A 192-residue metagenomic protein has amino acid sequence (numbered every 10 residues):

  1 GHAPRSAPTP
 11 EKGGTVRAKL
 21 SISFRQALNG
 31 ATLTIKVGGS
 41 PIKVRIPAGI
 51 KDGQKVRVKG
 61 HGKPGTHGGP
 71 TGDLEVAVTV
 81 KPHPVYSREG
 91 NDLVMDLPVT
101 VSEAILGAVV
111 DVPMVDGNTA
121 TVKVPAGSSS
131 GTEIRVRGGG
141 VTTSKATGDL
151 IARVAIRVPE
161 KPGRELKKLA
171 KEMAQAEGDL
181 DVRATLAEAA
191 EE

Functional and structural regions predicted by a protein language model:
G1-T34, T66-G69, E177-E192: Post-J-domain flank of DnaJ/Hsp40 co-chaperones
S40-E192: Intrinsically disordered, low-complexity linker/assembly segments
